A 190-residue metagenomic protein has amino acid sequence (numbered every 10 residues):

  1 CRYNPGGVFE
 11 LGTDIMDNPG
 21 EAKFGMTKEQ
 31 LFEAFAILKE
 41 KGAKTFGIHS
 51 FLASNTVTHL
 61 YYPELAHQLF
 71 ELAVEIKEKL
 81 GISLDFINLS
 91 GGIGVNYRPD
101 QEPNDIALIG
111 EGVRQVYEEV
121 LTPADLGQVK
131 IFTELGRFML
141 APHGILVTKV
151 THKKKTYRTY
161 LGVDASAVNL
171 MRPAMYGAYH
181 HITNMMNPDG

Functional and structural regions predicted by a protein language model:
C1, I48, L89, E134 (+1 more regions): Conserved, mostly hydrophobic/aromatic
C1-F86, V95, V116, L121 (+1 more regions): Active-site-proximal beta-alpha core segment in soluble small-molecule metabolic enzymes
G7-L11, D85-Q101, F132-H143, L170-M171: Flexible glycine/acidic-rich beta-alpha junction loops that bind and position SAM and/or redox cofactors in anaerobic
I37, S54, L65, E102-N104 (+3 more regions): Generic secondary-structure boundary signal with a strong preference for alpha-helix termini
T58-L65, N96-I109, L140-H152: Short glycine/threonine-rich loop-to-helix capping motif typified by GTGT followed within a few residues by an Asp-Pro
I106-V120: Glycine-rich and small/hydrophobic secondary-structure elements
E118-L121, L126-G190: Charged (often Lys/Glu-rich) extended helix/loop segments that serve as interaction or gating elements
